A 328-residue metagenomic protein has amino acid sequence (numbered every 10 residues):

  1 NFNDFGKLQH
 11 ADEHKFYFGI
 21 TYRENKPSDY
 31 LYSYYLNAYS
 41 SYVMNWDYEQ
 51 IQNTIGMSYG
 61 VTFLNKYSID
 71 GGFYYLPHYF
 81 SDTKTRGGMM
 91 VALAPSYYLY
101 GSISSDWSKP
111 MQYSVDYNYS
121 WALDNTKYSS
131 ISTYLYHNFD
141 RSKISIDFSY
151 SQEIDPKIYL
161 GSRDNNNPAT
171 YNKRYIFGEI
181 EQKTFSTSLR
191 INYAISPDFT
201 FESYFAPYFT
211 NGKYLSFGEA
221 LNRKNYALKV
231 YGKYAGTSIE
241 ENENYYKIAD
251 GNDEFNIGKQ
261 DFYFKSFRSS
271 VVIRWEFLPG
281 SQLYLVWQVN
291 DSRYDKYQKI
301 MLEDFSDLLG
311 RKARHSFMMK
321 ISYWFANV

Functional and structural regions predicted by a protein language model:
N1-V328: Exposed, low-structure sequence patches enriched in small/polar residues
